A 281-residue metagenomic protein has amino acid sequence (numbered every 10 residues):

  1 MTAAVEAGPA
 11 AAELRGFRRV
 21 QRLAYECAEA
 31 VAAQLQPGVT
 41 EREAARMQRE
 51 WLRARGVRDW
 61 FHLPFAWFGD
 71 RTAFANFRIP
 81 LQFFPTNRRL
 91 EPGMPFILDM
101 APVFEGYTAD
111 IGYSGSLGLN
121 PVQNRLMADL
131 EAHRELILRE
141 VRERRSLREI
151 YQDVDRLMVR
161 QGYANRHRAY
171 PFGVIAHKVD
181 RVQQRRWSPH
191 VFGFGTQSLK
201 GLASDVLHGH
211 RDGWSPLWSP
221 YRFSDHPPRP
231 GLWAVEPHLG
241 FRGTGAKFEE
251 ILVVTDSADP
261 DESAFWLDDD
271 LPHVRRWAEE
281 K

Functional and structural regions predicted by a protein language model:
M1-K281: Active-site neighborhoods and metal-handling regions in enzymes and metal-associated proteins
